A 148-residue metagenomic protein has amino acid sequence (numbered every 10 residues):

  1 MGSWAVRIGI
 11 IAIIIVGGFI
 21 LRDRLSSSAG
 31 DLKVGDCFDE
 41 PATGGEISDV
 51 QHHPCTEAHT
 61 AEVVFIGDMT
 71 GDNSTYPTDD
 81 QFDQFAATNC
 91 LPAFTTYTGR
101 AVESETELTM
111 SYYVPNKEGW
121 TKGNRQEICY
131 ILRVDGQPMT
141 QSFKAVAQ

Functional and structural regions predicted by a protein language model:
S3-I8, I14-Q148: Primary mode marks residue(s) on the alpha4-beta5-alpha5 output face of response regulator receiver
